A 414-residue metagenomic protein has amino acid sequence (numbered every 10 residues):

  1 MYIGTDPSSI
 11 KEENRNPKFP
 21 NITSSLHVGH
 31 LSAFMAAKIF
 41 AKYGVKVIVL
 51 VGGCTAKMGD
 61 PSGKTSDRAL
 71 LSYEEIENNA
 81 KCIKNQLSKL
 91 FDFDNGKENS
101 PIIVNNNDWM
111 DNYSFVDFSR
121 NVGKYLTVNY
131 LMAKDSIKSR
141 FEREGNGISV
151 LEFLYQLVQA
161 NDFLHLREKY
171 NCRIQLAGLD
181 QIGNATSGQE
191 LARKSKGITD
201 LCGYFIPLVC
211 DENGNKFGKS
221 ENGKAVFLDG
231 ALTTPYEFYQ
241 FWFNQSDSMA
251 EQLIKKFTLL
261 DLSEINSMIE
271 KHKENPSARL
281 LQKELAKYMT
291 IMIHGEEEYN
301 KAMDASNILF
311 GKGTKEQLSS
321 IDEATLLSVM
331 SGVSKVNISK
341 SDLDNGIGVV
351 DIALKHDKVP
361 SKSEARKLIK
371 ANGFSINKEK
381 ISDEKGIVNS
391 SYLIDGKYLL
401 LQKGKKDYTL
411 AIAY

Functional and structural regions predicted by a protein language model:
M1-Q181, A185-Q189, K196-C202: NTP-dependent nucleotidyl-transfer catalytic core
L191-Y414: Conserved nucleotide- and phosphate/pyrophosphate-binding catalytic cores in adenylate/nucleotidyl-handling enzymes
